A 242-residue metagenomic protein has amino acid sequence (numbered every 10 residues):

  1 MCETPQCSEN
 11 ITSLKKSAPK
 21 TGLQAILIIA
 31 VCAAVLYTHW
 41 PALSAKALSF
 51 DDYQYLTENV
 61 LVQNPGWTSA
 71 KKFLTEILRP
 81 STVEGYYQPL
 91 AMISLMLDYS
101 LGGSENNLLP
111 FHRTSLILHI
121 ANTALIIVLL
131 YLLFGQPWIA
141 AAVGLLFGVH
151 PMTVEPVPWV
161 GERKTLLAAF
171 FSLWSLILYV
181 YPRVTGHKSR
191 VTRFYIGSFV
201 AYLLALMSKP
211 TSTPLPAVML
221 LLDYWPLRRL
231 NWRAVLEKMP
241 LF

Functional and structural regions predicted by a protein language model:
C2-F242: Polytopic membrane enzymes that build or remodel cell-surface glycoconjugates and lipids
